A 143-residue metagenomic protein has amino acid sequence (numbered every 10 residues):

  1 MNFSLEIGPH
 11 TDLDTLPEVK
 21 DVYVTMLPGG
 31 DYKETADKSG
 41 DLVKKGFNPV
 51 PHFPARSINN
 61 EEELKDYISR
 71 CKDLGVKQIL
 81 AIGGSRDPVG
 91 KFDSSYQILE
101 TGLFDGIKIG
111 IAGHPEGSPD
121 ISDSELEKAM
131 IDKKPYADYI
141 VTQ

Functional and structural regions predicted by a protein language model:
M1-E127: Active-site beta->alpha loop and helix N-cap motifs at the rims of alpha/beta catalytic domains
D120-Q143: Hydrophobic, aromatic-enriched interface-forming segments
